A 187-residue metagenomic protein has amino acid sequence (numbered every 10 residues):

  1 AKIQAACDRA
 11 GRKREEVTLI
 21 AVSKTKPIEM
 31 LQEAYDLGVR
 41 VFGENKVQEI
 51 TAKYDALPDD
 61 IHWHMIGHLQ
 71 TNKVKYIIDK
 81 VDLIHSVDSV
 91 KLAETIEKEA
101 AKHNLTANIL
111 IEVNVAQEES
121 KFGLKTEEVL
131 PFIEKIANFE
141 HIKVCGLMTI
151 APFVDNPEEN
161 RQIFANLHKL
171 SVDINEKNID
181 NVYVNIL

Functional and structural regions predicted by a protein language model:
A1-L187: Conserved alpha/beta-domain cores
